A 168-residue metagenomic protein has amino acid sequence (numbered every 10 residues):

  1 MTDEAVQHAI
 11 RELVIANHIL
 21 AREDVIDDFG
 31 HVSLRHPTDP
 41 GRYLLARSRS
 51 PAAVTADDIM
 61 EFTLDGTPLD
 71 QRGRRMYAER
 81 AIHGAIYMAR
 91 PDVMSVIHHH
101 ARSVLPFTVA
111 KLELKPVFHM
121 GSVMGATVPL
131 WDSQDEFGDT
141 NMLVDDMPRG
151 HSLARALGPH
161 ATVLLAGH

Functional and structural regions predicted by a protein language model:
M1-G167: Glycine-rich flexible loops
